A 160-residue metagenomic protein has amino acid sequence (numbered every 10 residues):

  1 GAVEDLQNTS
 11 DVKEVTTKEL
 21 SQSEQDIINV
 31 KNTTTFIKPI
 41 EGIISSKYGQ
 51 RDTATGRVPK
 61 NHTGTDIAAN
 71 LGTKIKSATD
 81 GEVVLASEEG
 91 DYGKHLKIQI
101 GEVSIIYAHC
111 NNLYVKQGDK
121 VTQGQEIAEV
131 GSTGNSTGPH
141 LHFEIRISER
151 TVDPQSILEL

Functional and structural regions predicted by a protein language model:
A2-Y92: Surface-exposed, glycine-biased beta-strand/turn segments
S46, A69, L85, H109-N112 (+1 more regions): A residue-level detector for short acidic-glycine micro-motifs
K47-G49, N70, G101, C110 (+2 more regions): Generic beta-structure capping elements
T63, S77-Y114, P139: Zn2+-dependent peptidoglycan hydrolase active-site motif and core
T73, V103-S104, R150: Short acidic/polar mixed-charge low-complexity motifs
K74-V83, V115-V130: Short, well-structured beta-strand-loop connectors
K94-Q99, D119-L160: Conserved, short, structured surface segments that act as functional micro-motifs
